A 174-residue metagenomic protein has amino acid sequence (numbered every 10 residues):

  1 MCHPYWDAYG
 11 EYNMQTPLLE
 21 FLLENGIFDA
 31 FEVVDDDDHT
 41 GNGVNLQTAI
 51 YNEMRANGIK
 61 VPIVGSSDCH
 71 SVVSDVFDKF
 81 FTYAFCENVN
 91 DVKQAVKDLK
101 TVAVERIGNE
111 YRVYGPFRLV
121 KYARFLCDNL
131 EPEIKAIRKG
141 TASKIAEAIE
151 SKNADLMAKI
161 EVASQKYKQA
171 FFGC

Functional and structural regions predicted by a protein language model:
M1-H3, V64-G65: General beta-strand structural signal in soluble alpha/beta enzymes
A8-C174: Charged catalytic cores and adjacent phosphate/nucleic-acid-binding surfaces used for phosphate/nucleic-acid chemistry
